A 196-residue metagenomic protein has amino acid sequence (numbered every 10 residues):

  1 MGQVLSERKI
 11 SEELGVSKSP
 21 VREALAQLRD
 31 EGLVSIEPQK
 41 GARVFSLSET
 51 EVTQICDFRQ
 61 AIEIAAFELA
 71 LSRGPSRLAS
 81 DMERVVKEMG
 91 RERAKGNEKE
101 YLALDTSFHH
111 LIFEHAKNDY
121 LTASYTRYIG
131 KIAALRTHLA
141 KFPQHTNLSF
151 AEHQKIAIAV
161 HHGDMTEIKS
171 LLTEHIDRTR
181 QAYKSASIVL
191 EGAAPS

Functional and structural regions predicted by a protein language model:
M1-S72, H110, E114, R180-S196: Short linear motifs at protein or domain termini
S48-E49, L135-L139: Short alpha-helical transmembrane interface motifs in multi-pass membrane proteins
I55, F67, P75-T137, A151-A159 (+1 more regions): Conserved amphipathic alpha-helical segments that form helical-bundle/coiled-coil interaction surfaces
K131-I132, R136, G163, E191-S196: Charge-rich, acidic-biased intrinsically disordered regions
Q144-N147: Active-site loop of classical SDR/Rossmann-like NAD(P)-dependent oxidoreductases, centered on the catalytic Tyr-X3-Lys
